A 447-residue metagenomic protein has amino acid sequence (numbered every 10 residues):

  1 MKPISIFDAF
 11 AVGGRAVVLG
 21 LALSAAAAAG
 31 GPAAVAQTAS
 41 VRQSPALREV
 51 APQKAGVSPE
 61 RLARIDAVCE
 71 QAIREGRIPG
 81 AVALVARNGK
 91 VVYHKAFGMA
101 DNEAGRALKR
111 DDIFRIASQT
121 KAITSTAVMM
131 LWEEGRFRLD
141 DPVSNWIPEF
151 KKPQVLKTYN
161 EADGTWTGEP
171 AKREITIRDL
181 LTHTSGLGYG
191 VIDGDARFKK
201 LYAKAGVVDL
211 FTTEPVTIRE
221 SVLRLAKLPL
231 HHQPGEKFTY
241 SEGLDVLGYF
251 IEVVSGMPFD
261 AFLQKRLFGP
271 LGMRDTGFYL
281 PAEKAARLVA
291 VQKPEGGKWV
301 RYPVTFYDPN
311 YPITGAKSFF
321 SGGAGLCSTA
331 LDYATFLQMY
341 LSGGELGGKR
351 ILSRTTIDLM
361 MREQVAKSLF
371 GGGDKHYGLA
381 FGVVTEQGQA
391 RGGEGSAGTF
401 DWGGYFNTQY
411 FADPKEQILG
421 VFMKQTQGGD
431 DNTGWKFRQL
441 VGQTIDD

Functional and structural regions predicted by a protein language model:
M1-V12: N-terminal secretory signal peptides that target proteins for export/translocation
G13-A28: Bacterial N-terminal signal peptides
A27-T38: Boundary at the C-terminal end of the N-terminal hydrophobic targeting segment
Q43-I116, R136-R138, K152-N160, Y311 (+2 more regions): Short, conserved catalytic-motif segment at the N-terminal edge
P45-A46, P148-A397: Short, surface-exposed loop or secondary-structure junction motifs that flank catalytic or metal-binding residues
Q71-L84, E103-D179, H232-G243, S321-A324: Short active-site loop at a secondary-structure junction that contains or immediately precedes the catalytic residue(s)
G98-A100, F306, T426: A generic structural motif
T399, F406-L419: Short, surface-exposed beta-strand/loop micro-motifs that present aromatic residues
